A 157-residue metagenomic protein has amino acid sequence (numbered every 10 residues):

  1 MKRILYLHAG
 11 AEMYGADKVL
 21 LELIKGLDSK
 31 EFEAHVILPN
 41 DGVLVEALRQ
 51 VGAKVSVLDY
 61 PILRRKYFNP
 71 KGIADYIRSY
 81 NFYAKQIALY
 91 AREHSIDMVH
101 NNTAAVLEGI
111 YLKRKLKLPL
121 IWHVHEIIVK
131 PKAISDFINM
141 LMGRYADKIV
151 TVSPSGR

Functional and structural regions predicted by a protein language model:
Y6-Y14, G26-I77: N-terminal strand-loop element at the rim of the active site of nucleotide-sugar-dependent glycosyltransferases
L7-L21, I128-V129: A short, glycine/small-residue-rich beta-strand->loop->alpha-helix junction that serves as a flexible
A9, Y60, N102-A104, V124-I127: Histidine-centered beta-alpha loop that forms part of the nucleotide-sugar donor binding/catalytic region in diverse
V43-L44, A105-V106, S155-R157: Alpha-helix capping/helix-boundary segments
K71-G72, I121-D147: A conserved, positively charged/aromatic
I87-V106, I121: Short N-terminal targeting/anchoring amphipathic segment
M98-L116, P131, N139: An aromatic- and histidine-rich active-site surface loop
A146-R157: A short, active-site helix/loop in glycosyltransferases that binds the activated sugar's phosphate group
